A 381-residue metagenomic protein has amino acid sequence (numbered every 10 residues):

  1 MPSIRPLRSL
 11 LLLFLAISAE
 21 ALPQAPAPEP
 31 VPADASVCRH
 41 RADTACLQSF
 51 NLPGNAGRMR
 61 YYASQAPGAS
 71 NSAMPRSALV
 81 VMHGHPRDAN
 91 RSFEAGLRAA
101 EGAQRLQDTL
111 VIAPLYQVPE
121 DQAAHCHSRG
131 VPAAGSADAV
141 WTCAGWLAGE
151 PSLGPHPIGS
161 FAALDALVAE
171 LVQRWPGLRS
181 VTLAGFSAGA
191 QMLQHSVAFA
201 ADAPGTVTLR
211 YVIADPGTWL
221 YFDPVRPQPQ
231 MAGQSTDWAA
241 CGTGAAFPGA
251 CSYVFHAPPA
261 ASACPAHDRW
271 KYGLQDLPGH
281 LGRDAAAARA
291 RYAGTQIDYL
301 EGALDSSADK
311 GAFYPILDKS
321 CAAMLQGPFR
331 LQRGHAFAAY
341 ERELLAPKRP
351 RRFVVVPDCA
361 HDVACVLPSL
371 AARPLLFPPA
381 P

Functional and structural regions predicted by a protein language model:
A16-A19: N-terminal signal peptide c-region/cleavage motif recognized by signal peptidases
L22-A78, P86-L110, S136-H156, A162 (+8 more regions): A domain-start/cap signature at the N-terminus of enzymes
V81-G84, A113, Y299: Structural cue for short, hydrophobic secondary-structure segments
H83-R87, G217: Active-site glycine-rich loops that stabilize anionic/oxyanionic intermediates across multiple enzyme folds
L106-D121: Conserved alpha/beta-hydrolase
F161-R179: Conserved acidic catalytic loop of the alpha/beta-hydrolase fold
T206-E343: The feature captures the conserved acid-bearing segment of alpha/beta-hydrolase catalytic domains
L300, A312-F313, D318-A322, A338-P381: C-terminal catalytic histidine-bearing segment of alpha/beta-hydrolase fold enzymes
